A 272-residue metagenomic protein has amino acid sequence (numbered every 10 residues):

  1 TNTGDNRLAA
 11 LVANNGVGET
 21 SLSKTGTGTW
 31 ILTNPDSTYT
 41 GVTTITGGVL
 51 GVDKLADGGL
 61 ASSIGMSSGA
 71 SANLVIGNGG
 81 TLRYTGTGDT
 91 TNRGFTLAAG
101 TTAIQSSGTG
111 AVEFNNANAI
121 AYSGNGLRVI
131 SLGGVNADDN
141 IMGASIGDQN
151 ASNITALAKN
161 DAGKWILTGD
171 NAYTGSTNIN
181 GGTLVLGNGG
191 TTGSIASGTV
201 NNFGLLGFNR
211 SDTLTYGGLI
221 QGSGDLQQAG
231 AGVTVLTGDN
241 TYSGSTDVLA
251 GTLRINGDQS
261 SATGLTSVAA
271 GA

Functional and structural regions predicted by a protein language model:
T1-A9, A13-I31, T40-I141, G147-T168 (+2 more regions): Beta-strand repeat architectures
P35: NAD(P)H cofactor-binding loop motif with strongest signal on the N-terminal glycine-rich segment
